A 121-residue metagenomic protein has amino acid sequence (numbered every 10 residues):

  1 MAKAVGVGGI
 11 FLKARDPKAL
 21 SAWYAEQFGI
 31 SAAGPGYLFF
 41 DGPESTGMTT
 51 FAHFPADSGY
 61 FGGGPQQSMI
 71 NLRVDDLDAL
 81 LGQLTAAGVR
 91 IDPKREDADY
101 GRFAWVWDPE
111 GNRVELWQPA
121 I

Functional and structural regions predicted by a protein language model:
M1-L12, L81-I121: Vicinal oxygen chelate
A2-A4, F61-G64: Short, flexible turn/loop "capping" segments at secondary-structure junctions
A2-V5, F11-T50: Core segments of cupin and vicinal oxygen chelate
A14-D16, P43-E44, V74-L77, P109 (+1 more regions): Short loop segments at secondary-structure junctions
Y24, F51-P55, E115: Active-site-proximal beta-strand elements of phosphoester/diester hydrolases
Y37, S68, R102-A104: Short beta-strand micro-motifs in enzyme catalytic cores
S45-G63: Aromatic- and Gly/Pro-rich amphipathic surface segment
G63-L84: Mid-chain, well-packed structural core segment of small domains
